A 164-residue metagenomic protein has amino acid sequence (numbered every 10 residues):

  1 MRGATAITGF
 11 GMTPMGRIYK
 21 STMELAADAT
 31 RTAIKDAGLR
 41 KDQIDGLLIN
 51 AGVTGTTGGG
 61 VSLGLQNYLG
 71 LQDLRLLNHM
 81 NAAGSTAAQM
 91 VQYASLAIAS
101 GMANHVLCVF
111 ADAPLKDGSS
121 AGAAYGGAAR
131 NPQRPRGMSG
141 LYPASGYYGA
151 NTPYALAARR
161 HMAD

Functional and structural regions predicted by a protein language model:
M1-H79, A99-S100, F110-D164: Conserved "HGTGT" condensation-loop signature of ketosynthase/thiolase-family condensing enzymes that catalyze
S85-Q89: Glycine-rich anion/phosphate-binding loops
N104-H105: Short acidic donor-binding loop at the edge of a beta-strand
